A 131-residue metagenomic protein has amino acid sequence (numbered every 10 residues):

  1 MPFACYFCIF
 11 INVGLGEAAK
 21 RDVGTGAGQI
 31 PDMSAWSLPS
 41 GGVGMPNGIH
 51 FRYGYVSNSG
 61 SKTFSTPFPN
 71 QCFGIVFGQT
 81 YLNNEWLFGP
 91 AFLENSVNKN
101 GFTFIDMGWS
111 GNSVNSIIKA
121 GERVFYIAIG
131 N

Functional and structural regions predicted by a protein language model:
M1-N131: Trimeric viral appendage architectures of receptor-binding fibers, tailspike depolymerases, and tail needles
